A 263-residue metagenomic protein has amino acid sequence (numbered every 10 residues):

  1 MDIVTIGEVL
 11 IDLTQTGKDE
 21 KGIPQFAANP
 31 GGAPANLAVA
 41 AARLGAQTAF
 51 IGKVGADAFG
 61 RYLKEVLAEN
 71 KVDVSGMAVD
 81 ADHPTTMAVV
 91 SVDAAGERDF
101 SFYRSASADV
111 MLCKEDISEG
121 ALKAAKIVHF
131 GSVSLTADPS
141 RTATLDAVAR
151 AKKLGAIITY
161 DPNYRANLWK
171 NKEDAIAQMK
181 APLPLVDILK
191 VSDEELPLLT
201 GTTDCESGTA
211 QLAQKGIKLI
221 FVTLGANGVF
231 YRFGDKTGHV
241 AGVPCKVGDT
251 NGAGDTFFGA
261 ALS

Functional and structural regions predicted by a protein language model:
M1-D73, M77, K246-G248: Glycine-rich phosphate/adenosyl-contacting loop at the front of the ribokinase-like
M1-V4, A149-K153, G201-S263: Conserved phosphate-binding/catalytic region of the ribokinase-like
D2, Q47, I157, I188 (+1 more regions): Proline-centered loop/turn at the N-terminus of a beta-strand
V39, M87-S91, G228-Y231: Short beta-strand scaffold segments in enzyme catalytic cores
Q47-F130: Conserved N-terminal subdomain of the carbohydrate kinase-like
V133-A210, G228-V229: Conserved beta-alpha-beta core of the PfkB/ribokinase-like small-molecule kinase fold
